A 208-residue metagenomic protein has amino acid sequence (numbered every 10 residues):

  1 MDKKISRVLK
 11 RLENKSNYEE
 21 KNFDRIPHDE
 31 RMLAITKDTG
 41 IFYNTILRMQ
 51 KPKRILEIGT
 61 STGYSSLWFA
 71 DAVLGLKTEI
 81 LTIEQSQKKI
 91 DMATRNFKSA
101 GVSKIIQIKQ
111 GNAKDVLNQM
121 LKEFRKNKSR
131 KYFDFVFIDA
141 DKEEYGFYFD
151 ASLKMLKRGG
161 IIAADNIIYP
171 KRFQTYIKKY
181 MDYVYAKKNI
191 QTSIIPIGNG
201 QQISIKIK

Functional and structural regions predicted by a protein language model:
M1-F135, K142-A163, I168-K208: A short alpha-helical cap/connector motif
